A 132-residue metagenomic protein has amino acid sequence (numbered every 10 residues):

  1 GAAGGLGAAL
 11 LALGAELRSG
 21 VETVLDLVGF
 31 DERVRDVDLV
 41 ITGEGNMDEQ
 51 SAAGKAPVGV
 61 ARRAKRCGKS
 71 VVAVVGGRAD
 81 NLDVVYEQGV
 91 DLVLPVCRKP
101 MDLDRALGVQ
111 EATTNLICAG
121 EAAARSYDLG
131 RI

Functional and structural regions predicted by a protein language model:
G1-I132: N-terminal loops that bind phosphate or other acidic moieties and the adjacent beta-alpha structural core
